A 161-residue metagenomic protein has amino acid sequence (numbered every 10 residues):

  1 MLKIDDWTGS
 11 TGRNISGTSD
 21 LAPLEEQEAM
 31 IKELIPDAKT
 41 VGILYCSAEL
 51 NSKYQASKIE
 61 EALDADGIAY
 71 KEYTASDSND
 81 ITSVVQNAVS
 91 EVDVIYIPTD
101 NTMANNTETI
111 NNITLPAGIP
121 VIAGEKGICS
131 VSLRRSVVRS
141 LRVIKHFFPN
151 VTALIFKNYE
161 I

Functional and structural regions predicted by a protein language model:
M1-D5, N111-R134: Venus flytrap/periplasmic-binding-protein-like
K3-K32, S130-F147: Short beta-strand elements at the ligand-binding edges of bilobed clamshell
N14-I15, G42, E60-S78: Short beta-strand elements in bilobed, periplasmic/extracellular small-molecule ligand-binding domains
G17-L63, A153-I161: An alpha-beta-alpha
T18-E25, Y45-Q55, E72-I81, E125-G127 (+1 more regions): Hinge/beta->alpha junction and helix N-cap segments in small-molecule ligand-binding domains
M30, K58, V84, N106-I113: A short acidic, amphipathic alpha-helical/loop segment
V41-L44, V92-A104, V121-G124: Periplasmic-binding protein-like
T82-D93: Short, well-structured alpha-helical segments in soluble
